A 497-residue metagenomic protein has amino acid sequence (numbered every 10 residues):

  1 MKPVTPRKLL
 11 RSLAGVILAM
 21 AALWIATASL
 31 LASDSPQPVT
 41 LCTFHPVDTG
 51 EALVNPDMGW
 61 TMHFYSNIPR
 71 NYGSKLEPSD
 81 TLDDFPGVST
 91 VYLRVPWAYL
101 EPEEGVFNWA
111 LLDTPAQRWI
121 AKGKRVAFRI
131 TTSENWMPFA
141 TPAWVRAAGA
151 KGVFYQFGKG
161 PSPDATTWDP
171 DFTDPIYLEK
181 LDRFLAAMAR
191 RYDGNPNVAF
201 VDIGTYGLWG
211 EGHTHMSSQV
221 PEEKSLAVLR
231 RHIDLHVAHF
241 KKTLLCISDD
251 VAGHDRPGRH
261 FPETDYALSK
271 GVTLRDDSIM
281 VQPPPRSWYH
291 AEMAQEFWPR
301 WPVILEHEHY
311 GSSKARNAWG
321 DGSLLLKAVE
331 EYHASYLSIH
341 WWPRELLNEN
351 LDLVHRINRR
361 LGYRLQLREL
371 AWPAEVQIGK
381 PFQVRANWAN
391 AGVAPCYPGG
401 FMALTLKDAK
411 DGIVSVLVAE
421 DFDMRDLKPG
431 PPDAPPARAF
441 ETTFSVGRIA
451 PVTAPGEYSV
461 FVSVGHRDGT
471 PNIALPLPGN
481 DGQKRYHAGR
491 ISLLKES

Functional and structural regions predicted by a protein language model:
M1-L10: N-terminal secretory signal peptides that target proteins for export/translocation
G15-A28: Bacterial N-terminal signal peptides
A32-S33: Boundary at the C-terminal end of the N-terminal hydrophobic targeting segment
P36-Y177, E296-D321, L326-E349: N-terminal substrate-binding region of glycoside hydrolase catalytic domains
V91, W119, M188, V201 (+1 more regions): Conserved, mostly hydrophobic/aromatic
Y155-Y177, F184-Q219: Active-site groove signature of glycoside hydrolases
T205-D234, H239, C246-W298: Substrate-binding cleft/loops of secretory-pathway carbohydrate-active enzymes
H355-S497: Extracellular/luminal regions of secreted and cell-surface proteins that mediate adhesion/ECM remodeling
